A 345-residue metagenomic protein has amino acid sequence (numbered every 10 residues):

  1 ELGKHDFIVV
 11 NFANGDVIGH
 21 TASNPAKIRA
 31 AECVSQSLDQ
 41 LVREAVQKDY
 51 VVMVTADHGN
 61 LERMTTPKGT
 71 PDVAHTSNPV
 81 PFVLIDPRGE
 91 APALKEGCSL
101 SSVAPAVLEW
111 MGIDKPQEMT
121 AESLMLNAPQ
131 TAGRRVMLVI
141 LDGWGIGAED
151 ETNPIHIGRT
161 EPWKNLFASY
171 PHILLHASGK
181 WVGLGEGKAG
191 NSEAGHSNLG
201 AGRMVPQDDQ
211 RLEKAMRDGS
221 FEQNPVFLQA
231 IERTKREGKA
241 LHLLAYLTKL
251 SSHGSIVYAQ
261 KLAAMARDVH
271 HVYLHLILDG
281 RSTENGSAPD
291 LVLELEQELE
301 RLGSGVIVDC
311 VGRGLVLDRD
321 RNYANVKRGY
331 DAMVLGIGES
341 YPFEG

Functional and structural regions predicted by a protein language model:
E1-G345: Feature captures the catalytic ectodomains and active-site-proximal regions of enzymes that hydrolyze or transfer
